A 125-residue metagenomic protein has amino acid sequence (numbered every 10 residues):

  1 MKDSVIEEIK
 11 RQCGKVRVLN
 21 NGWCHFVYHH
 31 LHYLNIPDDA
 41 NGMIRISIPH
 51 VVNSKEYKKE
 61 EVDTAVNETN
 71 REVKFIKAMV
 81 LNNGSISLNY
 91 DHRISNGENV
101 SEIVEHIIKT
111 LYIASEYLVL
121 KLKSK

Functional and structural regions predicted by a protein language model:
M1-N35, R71-L81: Charge-rich, low-complexity N-terminal segments
K2, I6, K55-D63, V104: Generic alpha-helical secondary structure
I6-K10, D63, N67, Y112: Generic solvent-exposed, charged/amphipathic alpha-helical segments that serve as macromolecular interface scaffolds
W23-H25, G42-I44, S85-I86: Hydrophobic residues embedded in beta-strands of well-ordered beta-sheets
H30-K55: Long, continuous compositionally biased terminal/linker segments
S47-S87: Short, internal acidic amphipathic alpha-helical interface segments that mediate docking to partner proteins
H50-S54, H92-E98: A generic structural motif
E98-K125: C-terminal charged interaction modules
